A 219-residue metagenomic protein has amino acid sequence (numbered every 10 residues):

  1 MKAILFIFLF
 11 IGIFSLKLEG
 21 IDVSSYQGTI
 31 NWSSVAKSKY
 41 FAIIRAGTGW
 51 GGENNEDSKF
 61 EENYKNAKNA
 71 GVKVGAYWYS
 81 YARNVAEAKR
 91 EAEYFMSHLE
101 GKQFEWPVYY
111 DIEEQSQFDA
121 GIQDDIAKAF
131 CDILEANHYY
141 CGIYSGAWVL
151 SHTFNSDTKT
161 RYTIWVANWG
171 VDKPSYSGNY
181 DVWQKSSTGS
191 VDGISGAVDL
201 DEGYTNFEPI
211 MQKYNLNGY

Functional and structural regions predicted by a protein language model:
K2-S15: Cleavable N-terminal signal peptides of Sec/SRP-targeted secreted and luminal proteins
L16-Q27, W32-S33, D157-Y219: Functionally critical loop-and-helix segments that line ligand-binding/catalytic clefts of soluble enzyme domains
L16-Y140: Substrate-binding cleft of extracellular glycoside hydrolase catalytic domains
G51, R83, L150, K173 (+1 more regions): Flexible, glycine-rich phosphate/dinucleotide-binding loops and adjacent beta-alpha linkers at cofactor/substrate
W78, S145, N168: Short beta-strand/turn micro-motifs composed of small residues that flank or help shape donor/cofactor-binding pockets
E93-Y110, E114-S116, T153-Y180: Structural recognition of alpha->loop->beta junctions
A120-Q123, T153-S156, I194: A short secondary-structure junction signal
H138-H152: Aromatic-lined carbohydrate-recognition surfaces of secreted/lumenal glycan-active proteins
